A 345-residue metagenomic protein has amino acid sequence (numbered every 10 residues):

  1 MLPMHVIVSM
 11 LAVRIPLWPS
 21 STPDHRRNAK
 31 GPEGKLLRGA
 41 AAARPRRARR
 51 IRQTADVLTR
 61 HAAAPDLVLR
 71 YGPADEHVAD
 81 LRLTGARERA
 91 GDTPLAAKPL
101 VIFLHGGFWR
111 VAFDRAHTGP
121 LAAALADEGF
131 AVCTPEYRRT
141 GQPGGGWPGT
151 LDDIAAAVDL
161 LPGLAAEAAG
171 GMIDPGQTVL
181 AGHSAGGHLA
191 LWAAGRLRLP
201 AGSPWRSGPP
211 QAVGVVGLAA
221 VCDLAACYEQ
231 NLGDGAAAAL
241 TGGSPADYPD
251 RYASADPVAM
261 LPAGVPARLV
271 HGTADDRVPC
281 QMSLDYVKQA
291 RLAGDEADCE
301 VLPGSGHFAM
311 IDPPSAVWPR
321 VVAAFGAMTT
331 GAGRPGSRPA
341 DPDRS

Functional and structural regions predicted by a protein language model:
R38-T93: N-terminal cap/lid segment of alpha/beta-hydrolase-fold proteins
L58, A64, A226-A259: Mobile cap/lid helix-loop segments that gate and shape the active-site cleft of serine hydrolases
A86-R89, T93-A124: Short, surface-exposed "cap/lid" segments of acyl-processing enzymes
A112-A122, C133-G176: Catalytic nucleophile-loop/oxyanion-hole region of alpha/beta-hydrolase and closely related hydrolase-like folds
D159-Q230: Primarily recognizes the serine-hydrolase "nucleophile elbow" in alpha/beta-hydrolase and SGNH/GDSL folds
L269-H271, D275: Short beta-strand/loop motif that positions the catalytic acidic residue of the alpha/beta-hydrolase fold
D276-D285: Conserved alpha/beta-hydrolase "acid-adjacent" motif
L284-S345: C-terminal catalytic histidine-bearing segment of alpha/beta-hydrolase fold enzymes
